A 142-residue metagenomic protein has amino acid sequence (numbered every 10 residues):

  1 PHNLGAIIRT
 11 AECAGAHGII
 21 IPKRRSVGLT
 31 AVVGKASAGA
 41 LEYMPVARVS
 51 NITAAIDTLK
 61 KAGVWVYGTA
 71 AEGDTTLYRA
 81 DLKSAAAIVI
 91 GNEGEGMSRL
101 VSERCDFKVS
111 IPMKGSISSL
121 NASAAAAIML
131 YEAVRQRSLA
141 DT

Functional and structural regions predicted by a protein language model:
P1-T142: Post-transcriptional modification and biogenesis factors for structured RNAs of the translation apparatus
